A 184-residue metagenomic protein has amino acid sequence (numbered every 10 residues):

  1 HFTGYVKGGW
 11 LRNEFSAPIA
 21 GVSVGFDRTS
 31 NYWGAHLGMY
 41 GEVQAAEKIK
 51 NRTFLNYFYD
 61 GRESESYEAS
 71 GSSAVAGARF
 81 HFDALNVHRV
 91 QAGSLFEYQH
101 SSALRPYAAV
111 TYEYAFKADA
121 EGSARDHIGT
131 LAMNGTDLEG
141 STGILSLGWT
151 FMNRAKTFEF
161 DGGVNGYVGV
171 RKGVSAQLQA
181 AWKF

Functional and structural regions predicted by a protein language model:
H1-F184: Membrane translocator/pore-forming domains, dominated by Gram-negative outer-membrane beta-barrels
